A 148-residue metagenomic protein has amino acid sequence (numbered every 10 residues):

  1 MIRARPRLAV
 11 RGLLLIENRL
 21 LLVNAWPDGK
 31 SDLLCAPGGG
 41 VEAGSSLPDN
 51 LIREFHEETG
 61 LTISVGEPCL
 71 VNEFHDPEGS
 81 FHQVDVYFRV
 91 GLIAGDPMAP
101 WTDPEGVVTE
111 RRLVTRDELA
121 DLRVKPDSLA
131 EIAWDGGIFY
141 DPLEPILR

Functional and structural regions predicted by a protein language model:
M1-L21, V71, R89: Conserved N-terminal beta-strand and adjoining loop/helix that marks the start of the Nudix/MutT-like hydrolase domain
I2-P6, L33, E78-V84, D103-V108: A generic structural micro-feature
P6, L13, L34, L61 (+1 more regions): Residues that recognize and position ribonucleotide moieties
I16-E57, L61: Conserved Nudix-box catalytic region and its N-terminal flanking loop in Nudix hydrolases and closely related
E17-R19, W26, G91-D96, R116-E118: Short loop segments at secondary-structure junctions
G29-L34, D103-R148: Nudix hydrolase/Nudix homology domain
T62-L70: A short coil-to-beta-strand element that immediately follows conserved catalytic motifs
F74-M98, R112, A133: Active-site-adjacent beta-strand/loop module that shapes the phosphate/pyrophosphate-binding cleft
